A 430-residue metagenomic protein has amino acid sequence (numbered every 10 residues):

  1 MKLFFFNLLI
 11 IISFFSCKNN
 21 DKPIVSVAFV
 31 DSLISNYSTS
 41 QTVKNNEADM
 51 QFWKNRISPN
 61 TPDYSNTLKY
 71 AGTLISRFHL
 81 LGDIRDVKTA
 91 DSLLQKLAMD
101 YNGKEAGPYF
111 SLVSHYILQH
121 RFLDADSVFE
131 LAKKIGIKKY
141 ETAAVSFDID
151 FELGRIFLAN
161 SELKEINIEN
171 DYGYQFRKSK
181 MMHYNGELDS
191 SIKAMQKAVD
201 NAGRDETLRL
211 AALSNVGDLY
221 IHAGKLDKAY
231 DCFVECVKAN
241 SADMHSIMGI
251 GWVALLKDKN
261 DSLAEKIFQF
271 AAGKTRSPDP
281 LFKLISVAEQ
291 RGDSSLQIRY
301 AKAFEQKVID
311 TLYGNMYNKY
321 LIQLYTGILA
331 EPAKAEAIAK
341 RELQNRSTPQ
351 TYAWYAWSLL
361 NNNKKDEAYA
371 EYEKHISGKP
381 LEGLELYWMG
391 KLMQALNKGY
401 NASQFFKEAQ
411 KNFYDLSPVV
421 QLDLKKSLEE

Functional and structural regions predicted by a protein language model:
C17-G107, S127, N160-S161, Q404-K407 (+1 more regions): N-terminal leader/linker segments that initiate helical-solenoid repeat arrays
F29-V30, Y64-K69, Y101-P108, I135-A143 (+8 more regions): Generic helix N-cap/helix-start motif at coil->alpha-helix transitions
N46, L80, I84-V87, F122 (+8 more regions): TPR-repeat structural position
G72, S114, D148, K180 (+6 more regions): Residue-level recognition of tetratricopeptide repeat
R77, L81-I84, Q119, L153 (+7 more regions): Structural motif corresponding to the intra-repeat A-B loop/turn of tetratricopeptide repeats
N167-D171, A272-P278, S286-G292, I298-Q306 (+3 more regions): TPR/TPR-like (Sel1-like) alpha-helical repeat modules
